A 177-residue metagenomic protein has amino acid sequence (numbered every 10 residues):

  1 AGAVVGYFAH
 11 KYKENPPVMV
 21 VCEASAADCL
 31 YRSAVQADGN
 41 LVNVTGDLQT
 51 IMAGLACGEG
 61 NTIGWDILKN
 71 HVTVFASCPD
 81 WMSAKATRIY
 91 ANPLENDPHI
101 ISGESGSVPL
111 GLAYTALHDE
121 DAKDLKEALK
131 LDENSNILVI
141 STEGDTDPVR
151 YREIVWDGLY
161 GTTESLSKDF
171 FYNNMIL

Functional and structural regions predicted by a protein language model:
A1-N70, E120, L125-F171: Glycine-rich phosphate/pyrophosphate-binding loop at beta-loop-alpha junctions
E59-L129: Active-site-adjacent helical/loop segments in soluble small-molecule enzymes
N174: Short acidic/glycine-rich loops and adjacent helix/strand connectors that line catalytic pockets where negatively
